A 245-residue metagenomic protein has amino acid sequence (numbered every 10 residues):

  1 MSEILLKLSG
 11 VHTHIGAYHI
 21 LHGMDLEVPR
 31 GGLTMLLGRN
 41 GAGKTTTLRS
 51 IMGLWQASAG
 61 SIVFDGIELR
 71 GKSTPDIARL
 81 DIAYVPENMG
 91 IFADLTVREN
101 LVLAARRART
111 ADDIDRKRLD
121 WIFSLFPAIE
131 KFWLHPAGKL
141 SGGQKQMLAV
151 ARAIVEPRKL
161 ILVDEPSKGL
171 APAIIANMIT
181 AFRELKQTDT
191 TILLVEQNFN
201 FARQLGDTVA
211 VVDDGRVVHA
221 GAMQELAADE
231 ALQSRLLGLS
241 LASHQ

Functional and structural regions predicted by a protein language model:
G16, A57, K72, L95-K117 (+3 more regions): ABC-type ATPase nucleotide-binding domains, specifically the catalytic core motifs of the NBD
L37-R39: The feature captures the beta-strand-to-loop junction immediately N-terminal to the Walker
M52: Helix-to-loop junction immediately C-terminal to a conserved catalytic motif
G60-L69, L80, I114-L119: Conserved ABC transporter NBD signature motif
P136-L140: Conserved ABC ATPase signature
I154-K159: A short, proline-enriched helix->beta-strand linker immediately N-terminal to the Walker B motif in ABC-type P-loop
